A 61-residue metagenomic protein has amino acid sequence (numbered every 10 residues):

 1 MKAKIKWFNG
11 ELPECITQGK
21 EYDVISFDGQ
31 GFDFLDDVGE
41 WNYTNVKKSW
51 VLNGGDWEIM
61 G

Functional and structural regions predicted by a protein language model:
K2-G54: Basic/aromatic-rich interaction segments and small domains that mediate binding to polyanionic partners
E58-G61: Short acidic DE-rich linear segments
